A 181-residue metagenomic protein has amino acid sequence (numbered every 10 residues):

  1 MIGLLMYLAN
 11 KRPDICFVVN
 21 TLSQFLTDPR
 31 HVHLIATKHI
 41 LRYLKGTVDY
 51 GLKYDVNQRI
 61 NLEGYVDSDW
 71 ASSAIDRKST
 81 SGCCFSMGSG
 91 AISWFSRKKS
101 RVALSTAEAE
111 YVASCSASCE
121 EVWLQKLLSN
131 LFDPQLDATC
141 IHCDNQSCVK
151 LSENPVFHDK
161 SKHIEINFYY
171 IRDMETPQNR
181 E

Functional and structural regions predicted by a protein language model:
M1-E181: Divalent metal-binding acidic/histidine catalytic loops
